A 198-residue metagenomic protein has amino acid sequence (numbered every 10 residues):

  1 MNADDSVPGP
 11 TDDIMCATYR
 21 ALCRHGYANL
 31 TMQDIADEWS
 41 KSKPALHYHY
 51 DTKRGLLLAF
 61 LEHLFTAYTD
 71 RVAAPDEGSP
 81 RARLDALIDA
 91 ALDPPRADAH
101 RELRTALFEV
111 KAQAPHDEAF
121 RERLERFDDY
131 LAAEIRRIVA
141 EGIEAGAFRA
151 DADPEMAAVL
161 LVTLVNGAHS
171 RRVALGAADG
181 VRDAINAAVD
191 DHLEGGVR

Functional and structural regions predicted by a protein language model:
M1-N2, R198: Actinobacteria-biased recognition of intrinsically disordered, low-complexity terminal regions
N2, S6-D13, A17-F60: Helix-turn-helix
P10, K53, F60, L64-Y68 (+5 more regions): Hydrophobic/aromatic residues within well-ordered alpha-helical segments
D13, A17-R24, A67-P75, A106 (+2 more regions): Solvent-exposed, amphipathic alpha-helical segments
D51-G55, A59, T66, P115 (+2 more regions): Residues in soluble alpha-helical coiled-coils and helical-bundle/repeat scaffolds
A59, D70-R104, P154-L161, R182 (+1 more regions): Hydrophobic alpha-helical connector segments
A86, D98-E122: Amphipathic alpha-helical segments used for helix-helix packing
E118-D129, I143-D190: Hydrophobic/aromatic-rich alpha-helical bundle segments in the mid-to-C-terminal region
